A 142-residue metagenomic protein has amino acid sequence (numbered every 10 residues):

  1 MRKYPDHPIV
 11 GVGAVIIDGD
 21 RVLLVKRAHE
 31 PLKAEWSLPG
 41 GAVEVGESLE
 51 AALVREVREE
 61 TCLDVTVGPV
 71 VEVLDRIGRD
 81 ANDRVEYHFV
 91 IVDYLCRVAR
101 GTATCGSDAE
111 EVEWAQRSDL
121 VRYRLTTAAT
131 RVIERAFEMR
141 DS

Functional and structural regions predicted by a protein language model:
M1-V22, L95: Conserved N-terminal beta-strand and adjoining loop/helix that marks the start of the Nudix/MutT-like hydrolase domain
P31-A34: A conserved beta-turn-beta hairpin within the catalytic core of GNAT-like acetyltransferases that forms part
L38-V71, Y94: The catalytic Nudix box helix
L74-T102: Active-site-adjacent beta-strand/loop module that shapes the phosphate/pyrophosphate-binding cleft
D93-L95, T104-A136: NUDIX/MutT-family hydrolases
